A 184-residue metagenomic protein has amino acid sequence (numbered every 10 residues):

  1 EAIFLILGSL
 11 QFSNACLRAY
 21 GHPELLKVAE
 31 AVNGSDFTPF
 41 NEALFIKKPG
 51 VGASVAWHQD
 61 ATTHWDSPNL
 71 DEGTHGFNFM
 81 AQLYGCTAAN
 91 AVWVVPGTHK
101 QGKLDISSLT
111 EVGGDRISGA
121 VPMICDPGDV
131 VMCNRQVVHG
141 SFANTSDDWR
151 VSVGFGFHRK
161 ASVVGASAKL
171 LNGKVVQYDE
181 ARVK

Functional and structural regions predicted by a protein language model:
E1-W57, T63-H64: Non-heme Fe(II)-dependent double-stranded beta-helix
S13-R18, R116-V121, G140-F142: Active-site rim elements
Y20-G21, V95, C133: A conserved hydrophobic position in a structured secondary element of the catalytic/binding core that shapes
N41-L44, F79-A81, V153-F157: A structural signal for short, well-ordered beta-strand segments
N41-L44, G97, R135-V137: Short, well-ordered beta-to-alpha junction loops that form the rim of enzyme active sites and present histidine/acidic
V51-M123, S162-L170: Catalytic core of non-heme Fe(II) oxygenases with the double-stranded beta-helix
D126-P127: Residue-level recognition of short, solvent-exposed, well-ordered loop/turn junctions that link secondary-structure
V130, V137-K184: Non-heme Fe(II)/2-oxoglutarate
